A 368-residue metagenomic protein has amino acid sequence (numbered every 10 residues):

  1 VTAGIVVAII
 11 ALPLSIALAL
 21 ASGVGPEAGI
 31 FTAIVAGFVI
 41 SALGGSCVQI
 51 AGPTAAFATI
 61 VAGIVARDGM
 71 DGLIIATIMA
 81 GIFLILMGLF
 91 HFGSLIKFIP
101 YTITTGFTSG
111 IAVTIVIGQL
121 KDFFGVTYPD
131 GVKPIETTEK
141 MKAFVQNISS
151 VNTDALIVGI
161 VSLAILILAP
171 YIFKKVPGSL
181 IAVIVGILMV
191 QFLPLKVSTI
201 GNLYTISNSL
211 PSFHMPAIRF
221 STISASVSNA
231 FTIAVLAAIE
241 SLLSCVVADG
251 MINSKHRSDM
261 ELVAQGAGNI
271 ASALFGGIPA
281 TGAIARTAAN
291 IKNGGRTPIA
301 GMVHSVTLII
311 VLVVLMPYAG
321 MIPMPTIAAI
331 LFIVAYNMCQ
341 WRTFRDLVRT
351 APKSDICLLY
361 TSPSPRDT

Functional and structural regions predicted by a protein language model:
V1-S362, R366: Transmembrane helical cores of multi-pass ion-transport proteins
